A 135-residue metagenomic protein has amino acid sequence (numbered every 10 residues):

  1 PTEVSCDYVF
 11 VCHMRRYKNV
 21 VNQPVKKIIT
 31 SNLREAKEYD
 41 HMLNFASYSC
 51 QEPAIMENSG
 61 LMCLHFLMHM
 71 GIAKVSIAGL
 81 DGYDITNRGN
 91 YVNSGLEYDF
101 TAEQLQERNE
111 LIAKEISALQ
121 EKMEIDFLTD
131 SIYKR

Functional and structural regions predicted by a protein language model:
P1-R135: Metal-ion/cofactor- or nucleotide/acyl-coenzyme-handling active-site neighborhoods
